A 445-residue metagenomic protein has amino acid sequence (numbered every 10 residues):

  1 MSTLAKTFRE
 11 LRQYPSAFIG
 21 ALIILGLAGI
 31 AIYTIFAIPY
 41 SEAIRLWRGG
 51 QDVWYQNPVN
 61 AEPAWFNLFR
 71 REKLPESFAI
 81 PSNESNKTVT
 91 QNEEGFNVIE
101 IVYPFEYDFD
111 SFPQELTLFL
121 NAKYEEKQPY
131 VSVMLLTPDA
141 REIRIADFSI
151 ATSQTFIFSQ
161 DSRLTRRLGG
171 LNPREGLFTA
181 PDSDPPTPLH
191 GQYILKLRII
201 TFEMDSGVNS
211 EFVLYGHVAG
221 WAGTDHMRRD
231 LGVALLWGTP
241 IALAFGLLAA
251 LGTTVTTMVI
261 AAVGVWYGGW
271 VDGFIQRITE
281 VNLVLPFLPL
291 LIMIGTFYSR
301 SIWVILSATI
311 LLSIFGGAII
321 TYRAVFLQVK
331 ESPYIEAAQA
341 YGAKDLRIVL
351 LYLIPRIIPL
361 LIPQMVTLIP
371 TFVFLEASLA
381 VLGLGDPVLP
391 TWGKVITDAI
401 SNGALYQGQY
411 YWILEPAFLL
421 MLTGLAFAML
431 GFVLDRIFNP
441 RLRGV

Functional and structural regions predicted by a protein language model:
M1-G246, T253, A399-L425, M429-L430 (+1 more regions): Gly/Trp-centered helix-boundary motif
T224-V445: Alpha-helical transmembrane segments of integral membrane proteins, especially multi-pass inner/plasma-membrane
